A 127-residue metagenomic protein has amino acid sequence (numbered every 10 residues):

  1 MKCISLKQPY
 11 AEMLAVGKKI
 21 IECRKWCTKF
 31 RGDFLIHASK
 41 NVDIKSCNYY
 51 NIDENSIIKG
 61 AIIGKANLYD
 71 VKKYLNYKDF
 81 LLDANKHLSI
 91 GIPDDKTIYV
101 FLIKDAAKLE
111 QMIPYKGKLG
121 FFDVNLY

Functional and structural regions predicted by a protein language model:
M1-Y127: Structured alpha/beta reader/binder surfaces that contact nucleic acids or chromatin modification marks
